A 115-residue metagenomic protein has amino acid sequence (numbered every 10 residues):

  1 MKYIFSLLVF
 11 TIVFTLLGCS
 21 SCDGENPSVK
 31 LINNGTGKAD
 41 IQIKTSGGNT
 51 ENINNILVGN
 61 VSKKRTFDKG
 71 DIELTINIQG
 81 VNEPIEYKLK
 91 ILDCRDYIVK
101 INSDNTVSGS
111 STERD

Functional and structural regions predicted by a protein language model:
M1-C19: Sec-dependent bacterial lipoprotein signal peptides
S20-N26: Bacterial lipoprotein signal-peptidase II cleavage site
V29-G35: Asparagine-centered strand-capping/turn motif at beta-strand->loop junctions
T36-G47: Short, ordered, surface-exposed loop/turn motifs in non-cytosolic proteins
T45-T50, Q79-V81: Change "in extracellular beta-sheet-rich domains … of secreted and cell-surface proteins" to "in beta-sheet-rich domains
N52-L57, L89: Short beta-strand segments within Ig-like beta-sandwich modules, predominantly Fibronectin type-III
S62-L74: Short Pro-Gly-centered beta-turn/loop motif in secreted/extracellular proteins
Q79-V107: Structured interaction patches on ligand/partner-binding surfaces of diverse proteins
